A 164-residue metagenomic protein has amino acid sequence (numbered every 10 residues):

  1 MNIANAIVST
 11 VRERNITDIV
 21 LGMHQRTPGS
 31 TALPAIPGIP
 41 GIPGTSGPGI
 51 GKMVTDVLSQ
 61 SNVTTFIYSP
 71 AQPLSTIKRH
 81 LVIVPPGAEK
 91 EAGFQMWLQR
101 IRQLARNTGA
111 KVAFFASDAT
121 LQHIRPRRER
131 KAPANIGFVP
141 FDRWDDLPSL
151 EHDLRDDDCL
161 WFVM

Functional and structural regions predicted by a protein language model:
M1-A4: Charged docking surfaces used in two-component/phosphorelay signaling
A6-R14, L150-D153: Short, well-structured alpha-helical segments in soluble
T17-W161: Intrinsically disordered or low-complexity boundary/linker segments at protein termini and domain junctions
